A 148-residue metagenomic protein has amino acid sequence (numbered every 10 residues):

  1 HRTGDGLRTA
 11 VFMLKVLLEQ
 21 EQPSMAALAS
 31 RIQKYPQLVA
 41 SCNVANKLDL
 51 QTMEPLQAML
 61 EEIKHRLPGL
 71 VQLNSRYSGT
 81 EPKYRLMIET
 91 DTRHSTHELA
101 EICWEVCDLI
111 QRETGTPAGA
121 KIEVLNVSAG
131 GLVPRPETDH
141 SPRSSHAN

Functional and structural regions predicted by a protein language model:
H1-N148: Phosphate-binding and adjacent anionic-ligand microenvironments
